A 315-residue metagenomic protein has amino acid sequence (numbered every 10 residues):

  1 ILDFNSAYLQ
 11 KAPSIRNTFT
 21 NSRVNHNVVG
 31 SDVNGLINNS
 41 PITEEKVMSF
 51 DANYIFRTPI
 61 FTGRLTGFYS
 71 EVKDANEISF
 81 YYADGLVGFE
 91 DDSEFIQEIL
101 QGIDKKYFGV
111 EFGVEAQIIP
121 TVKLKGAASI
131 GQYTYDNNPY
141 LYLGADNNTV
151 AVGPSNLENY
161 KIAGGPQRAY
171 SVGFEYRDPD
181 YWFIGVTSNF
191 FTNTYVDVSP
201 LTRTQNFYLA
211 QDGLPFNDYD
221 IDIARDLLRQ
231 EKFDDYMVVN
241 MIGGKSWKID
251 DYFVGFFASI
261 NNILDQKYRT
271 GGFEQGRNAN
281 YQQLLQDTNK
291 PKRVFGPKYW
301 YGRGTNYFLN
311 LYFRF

Functional and structural regions predicted by a protein language model:
I1, Y8-R64, Y69-V72, E90-Q117 (+2 more regions): Outer-membrane beta-barrel signature, preferentially recognizing the C-terminal barrel domain of Gram-negative
I1-L2, I60-G63, T121-L124, D180-I184 (+1 more regions): Repeated loop/turn-to-beta-strand initiation elements of outer-membrane beta-barrel proteins
F4-Y8, N17, L65-Y69, G126-I130 (+3 more regions): Transmembrane beta-barrel strands of outer-membrane/channel proteins
T18-N38, S79-E98, D136-N159, D197-L227 (+1 more regions): Solvent-exposed loop segments that connect transmembrane elements
N25, A163-K248, G272-F273: C-terminal beta-barrel architecture of Gram-negative outer-membrane proteins
I42, A52-F56, G67, V110-A116 (+5 more regions): Residues on the lipid-exposed face of transmembrane beta-strands in outer-membrane beta-barrel proteins
Y69-E71, D92-P200, Y312: Gram-negative outer-membrane beta-barrel transporters
K73, F190-L209, K245-F315: C-terminal beta-signal and adjacent terminal beta-strands/loops of Gram-negative outer-membrane beta-barrel proteins
